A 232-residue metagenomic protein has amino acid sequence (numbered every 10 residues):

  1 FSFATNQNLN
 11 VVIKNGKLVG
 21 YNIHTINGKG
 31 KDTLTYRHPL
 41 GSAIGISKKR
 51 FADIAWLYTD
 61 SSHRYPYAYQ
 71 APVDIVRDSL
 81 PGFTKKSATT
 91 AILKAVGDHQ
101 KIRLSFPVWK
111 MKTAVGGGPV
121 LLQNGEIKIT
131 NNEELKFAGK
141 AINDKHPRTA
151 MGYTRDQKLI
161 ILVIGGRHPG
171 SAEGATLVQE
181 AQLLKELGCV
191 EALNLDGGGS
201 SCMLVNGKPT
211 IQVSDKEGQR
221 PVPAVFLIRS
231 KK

Functional and structural regions predicted by a protein language model:
F1-K232: Gly/Ser/Thr/Pro-rich low-complexity, intrinsically disordered segments
